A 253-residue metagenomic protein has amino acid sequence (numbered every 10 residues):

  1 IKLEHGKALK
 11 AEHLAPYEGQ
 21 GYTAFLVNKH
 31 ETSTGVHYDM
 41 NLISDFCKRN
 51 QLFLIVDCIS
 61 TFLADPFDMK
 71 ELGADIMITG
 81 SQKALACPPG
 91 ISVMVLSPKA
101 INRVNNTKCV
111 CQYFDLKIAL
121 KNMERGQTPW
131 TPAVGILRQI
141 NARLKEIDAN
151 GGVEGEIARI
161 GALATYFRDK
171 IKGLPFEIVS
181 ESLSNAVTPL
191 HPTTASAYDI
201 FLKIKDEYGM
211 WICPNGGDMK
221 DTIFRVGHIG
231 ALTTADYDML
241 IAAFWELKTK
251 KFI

Functional and structural regions predicted by a protein language model:
L3, L54-I55, I178, I212: Hydrophobic beta-strand scaffold residues
L9-L63: Active-site phosphate-binding strand-loop segment of PLP-dependent enzymes
K70-Q82: Conserved active-site segment immediately N-terminal to the catalytic lysine that forms the internal aldimine
Q82-Y166: Active-site C-terminal subdomain of aminotransferase-like
F176-E207: Conserved PLP-binding catalytic core of the aspartate aminotransferase-like
D218, T222-I253: PLP-dependent enzyme catalytic core of the Aspartate aminotransferase-like
